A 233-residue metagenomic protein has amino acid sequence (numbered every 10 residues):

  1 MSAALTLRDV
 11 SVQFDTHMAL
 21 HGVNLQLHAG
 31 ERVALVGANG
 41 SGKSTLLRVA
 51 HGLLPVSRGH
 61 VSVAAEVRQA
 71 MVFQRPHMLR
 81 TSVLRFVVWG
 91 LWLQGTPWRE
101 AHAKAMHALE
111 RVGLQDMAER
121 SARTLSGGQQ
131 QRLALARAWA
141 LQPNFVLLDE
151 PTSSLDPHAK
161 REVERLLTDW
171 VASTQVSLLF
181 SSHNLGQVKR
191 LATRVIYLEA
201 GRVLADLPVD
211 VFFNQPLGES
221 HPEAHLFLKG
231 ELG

Functional and structural regions predicted by a protein language model:
V36-A38: The feature captures the beta-strand-to-loop junction immediately N-terminal to the Walker
H51: Helix-to-loop junction immediately C-terminal to a conserved catalytic motif
R99-M117: Conserved ABC ATPase "signature" region
S121-L125, Q129: Conserved ABC ATPase signature
V146-D149: Catalytic Walker B motif of ABC-type/P-loop ATPase nucleotide-binding domains
S182-H183: H-loop/switch region of ABC-family ATPase nucleotide-binding domains
R202-L226: Conserved beta-strand-loop-alpha-helix hinge in the C-terminal portion of ABC ATPase nucleotide-binding domains
